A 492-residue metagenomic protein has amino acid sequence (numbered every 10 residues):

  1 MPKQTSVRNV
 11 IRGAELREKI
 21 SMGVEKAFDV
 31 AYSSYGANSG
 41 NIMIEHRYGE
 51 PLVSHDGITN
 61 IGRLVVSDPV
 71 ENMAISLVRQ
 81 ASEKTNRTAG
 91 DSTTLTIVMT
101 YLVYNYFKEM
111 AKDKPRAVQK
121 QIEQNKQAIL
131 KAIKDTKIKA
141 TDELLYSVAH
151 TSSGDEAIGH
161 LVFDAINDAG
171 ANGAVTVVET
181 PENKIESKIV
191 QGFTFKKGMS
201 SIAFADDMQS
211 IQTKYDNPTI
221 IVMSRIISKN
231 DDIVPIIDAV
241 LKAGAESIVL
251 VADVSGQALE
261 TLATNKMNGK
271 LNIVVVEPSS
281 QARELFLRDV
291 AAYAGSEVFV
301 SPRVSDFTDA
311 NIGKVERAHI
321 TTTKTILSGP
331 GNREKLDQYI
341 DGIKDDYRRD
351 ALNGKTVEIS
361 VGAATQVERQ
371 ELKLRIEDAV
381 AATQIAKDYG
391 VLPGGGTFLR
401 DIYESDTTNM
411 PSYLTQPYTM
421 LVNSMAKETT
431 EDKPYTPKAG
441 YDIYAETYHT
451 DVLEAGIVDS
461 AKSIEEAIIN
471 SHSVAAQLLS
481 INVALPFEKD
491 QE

Functional and structural regions predicted by a protein language model:
M1-K84: Generic N-terminal targeting/processing segments that precede catalytic cores or assembly contacts
K3-L16, R63-V65, S82-T85, L145-T151 (+2 more regions): Short hinge/gating elements
E18-I20, V65, V70-N72, V118 (+2 more regions): Extended, low-charge hydrophobic alpha-helical regions
I20, G36, G90, K112 (+8 more regions): Residue-level signature of catalytic and energy-coupling elements of molecular machines, predominantly ATP/GTP-dependent
A31-N41, S82-T100, G154-E179, N183 (+2 more regions): Conserved phosphate/anionic-ligand binding catalytic regions in large, soluble enzymes, centered on
L77-S82, T94-E109, V118-I133: Small-residue-rich
D113-V148, K214-N217, V222-M223, I312-P330 (+2 more regions): A structural-propensity feature for long, helix-poor, extended segments
A128-P393, I481-E492: Long, structured protein-protein interaction/assembly regions in large complexes
